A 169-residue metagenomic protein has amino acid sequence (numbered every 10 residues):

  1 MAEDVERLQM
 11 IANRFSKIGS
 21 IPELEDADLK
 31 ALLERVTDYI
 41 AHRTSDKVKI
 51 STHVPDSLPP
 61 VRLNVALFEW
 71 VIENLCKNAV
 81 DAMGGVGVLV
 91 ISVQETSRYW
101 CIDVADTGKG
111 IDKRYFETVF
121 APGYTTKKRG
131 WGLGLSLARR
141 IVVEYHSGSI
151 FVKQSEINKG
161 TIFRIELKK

Functional and structural regions predicted by a protein language model:
M1-R43: Conserved DHp (HisKA) dimerization/phosphotransfer helix of two-component histidine kinases, i.e., the long coiled-coil
S20-E25, P60-L63, T126: Conserved micro-motifs of the catalytic ATP-binding
K47-P59: Conserved catalytic submotifs in the C-terminal HATPase_c
V86-R98: Short beta-strand/loop element within the Bergerat-fold HATPase_c
D106: Acidic ATP/Mg2+-coordinating residue in the GHKL
I111-P122: Short conserved segment of the HATPase_c
V142-V143: Detector for a conserved hydrophobic position within an alpha-helical segment of the HATPase_c
H146-Q154: Glycine-rich ATP-binding loops of the HATPase_c
